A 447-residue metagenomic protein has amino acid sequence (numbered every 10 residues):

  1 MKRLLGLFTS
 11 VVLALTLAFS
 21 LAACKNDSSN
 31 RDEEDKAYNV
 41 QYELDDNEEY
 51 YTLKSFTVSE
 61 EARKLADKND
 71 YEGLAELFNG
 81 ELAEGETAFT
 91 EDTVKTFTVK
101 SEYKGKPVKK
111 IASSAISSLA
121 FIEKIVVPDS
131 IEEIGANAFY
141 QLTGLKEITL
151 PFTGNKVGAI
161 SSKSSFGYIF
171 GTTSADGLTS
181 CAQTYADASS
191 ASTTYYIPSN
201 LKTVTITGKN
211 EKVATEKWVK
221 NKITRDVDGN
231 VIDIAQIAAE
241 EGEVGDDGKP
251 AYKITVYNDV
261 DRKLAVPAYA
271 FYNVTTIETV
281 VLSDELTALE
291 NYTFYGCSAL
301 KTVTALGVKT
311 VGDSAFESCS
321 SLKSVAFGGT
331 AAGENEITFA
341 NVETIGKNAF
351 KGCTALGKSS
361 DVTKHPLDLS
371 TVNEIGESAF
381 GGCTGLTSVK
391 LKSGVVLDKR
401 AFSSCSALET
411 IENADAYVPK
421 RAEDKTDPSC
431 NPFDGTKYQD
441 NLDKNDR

Functional and structural regions predicted by a protein language model:
M1-V11: Bacterial N-terminal signal peptides that target proteins for export
V12-L13, L17: Sec-dependent N-terminal signal peptides
S20-A23: C-terminal motif of bacterial Sec signal peptides marking the signal peptidase cleavage site
K25-R447: Solvent-exposed loop and capping/linker segments of extracellular ligand-binding repeat ectodomains
